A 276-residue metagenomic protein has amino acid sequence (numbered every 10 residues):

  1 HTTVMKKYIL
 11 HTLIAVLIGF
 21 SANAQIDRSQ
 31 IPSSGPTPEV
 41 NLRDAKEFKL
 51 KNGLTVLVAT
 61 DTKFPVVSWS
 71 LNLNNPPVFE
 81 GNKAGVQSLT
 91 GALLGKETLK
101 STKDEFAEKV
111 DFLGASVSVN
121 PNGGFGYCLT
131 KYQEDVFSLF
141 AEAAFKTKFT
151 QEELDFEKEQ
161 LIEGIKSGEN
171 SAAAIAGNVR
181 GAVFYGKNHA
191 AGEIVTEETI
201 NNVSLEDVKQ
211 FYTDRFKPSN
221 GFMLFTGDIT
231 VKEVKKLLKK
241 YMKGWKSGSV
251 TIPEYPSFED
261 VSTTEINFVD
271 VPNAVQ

Functional and structural regions predicted by a protein language model:
T2-T12: Bacterial N-terminal signal peptides that target proteins for export
H11-G19: Bacterial N-terminal signal peptides
F20-A24: Sec/Tat signal peptide C-region and signal peptidase I cleavage site
Q25-S33, E193, F222-Q276: An aromatic/glycine/proline-enriched structural segment found at the starts of mature extracellular/organellar domains
I26-R28, S33, A107-F211, P256-S257: Acidic/histidine-enriched segments that form metal/cofactor-coordinating and catalytic pocket/exosite environments
P38-V67: Mature N-terminal segment immediately following signal peptide/propeptide cleavage in secreted/periplasmic
K51, T55, D61-K63, N72-P76 (+6 more regions): Solvent-exposed coil/turn segments that connect beta secondary-structure elements in extracytoplasmic/periplasmic
S70-T130, G192-I194: M16/MPP (pitrilysin/insulinase) zinc-metallopeptidase core fold and M16-derived inactive scaffolds
